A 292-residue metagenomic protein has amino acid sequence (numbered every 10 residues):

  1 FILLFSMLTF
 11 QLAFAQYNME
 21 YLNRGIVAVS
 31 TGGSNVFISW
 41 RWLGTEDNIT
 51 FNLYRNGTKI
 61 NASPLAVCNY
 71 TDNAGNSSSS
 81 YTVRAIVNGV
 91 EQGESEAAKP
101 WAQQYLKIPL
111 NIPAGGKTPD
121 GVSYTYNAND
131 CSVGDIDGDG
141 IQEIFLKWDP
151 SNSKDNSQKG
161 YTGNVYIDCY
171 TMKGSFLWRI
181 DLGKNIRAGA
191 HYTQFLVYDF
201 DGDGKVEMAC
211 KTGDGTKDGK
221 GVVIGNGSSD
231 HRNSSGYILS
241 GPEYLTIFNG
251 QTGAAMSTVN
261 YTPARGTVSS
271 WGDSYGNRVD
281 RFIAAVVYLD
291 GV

Functional and structural regions predicted by a protein language model:
F1-Q16: Bacterial Sec-dependent N-terminal signal peptides
M19-R24, G33-N35, W42, L65-V67 (+1 more regions): Beta-propeller-forming repeat regions
L43-N56: Solvent-exposed loop/turn segments flanking beta-strands in beta-repeat/beta-sandwich domains
Y54-I60, N88: Change "in extracellular beta-sheet-rich domains … of secreted and cell-surface proteins" to "in beta-sheet-rich domains
